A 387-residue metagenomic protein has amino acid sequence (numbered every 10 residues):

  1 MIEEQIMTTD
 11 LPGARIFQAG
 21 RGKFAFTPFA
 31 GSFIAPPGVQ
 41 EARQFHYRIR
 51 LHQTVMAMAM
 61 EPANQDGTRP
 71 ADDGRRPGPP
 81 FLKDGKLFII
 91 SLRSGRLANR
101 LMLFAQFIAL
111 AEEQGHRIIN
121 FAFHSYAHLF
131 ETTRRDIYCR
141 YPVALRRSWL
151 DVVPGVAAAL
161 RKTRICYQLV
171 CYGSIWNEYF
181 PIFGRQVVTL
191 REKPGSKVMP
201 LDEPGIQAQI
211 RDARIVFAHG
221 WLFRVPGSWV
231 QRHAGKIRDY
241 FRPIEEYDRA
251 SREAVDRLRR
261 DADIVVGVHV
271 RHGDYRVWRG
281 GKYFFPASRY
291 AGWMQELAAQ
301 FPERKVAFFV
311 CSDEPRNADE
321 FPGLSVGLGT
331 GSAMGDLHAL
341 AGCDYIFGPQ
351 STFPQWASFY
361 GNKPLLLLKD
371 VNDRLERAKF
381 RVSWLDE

Functional and structural regions predicted by a protein language model:
M1-G13: Extreme N-terminal basic, low-complexity initiation segments that serve as generic localization/processing leaders
D10, H46-Y47, H52, N64: Intrinsic-disorder-associated, low-complexity terminal segments enriched in Asp/Asn/His/Tyr and depleted of Lys/Arg
F17, F24-F29, F33, F45-Y47: Aromatic (phenylalanine/tyrosine) cluster motif
G67-R69, P80-L87, E131-Q300, R304: Secretory-pathway luminal glycosyltransferase catalytic domains
L92-M102: A short, glycine/small-residue-rich beta-strand->loop->alpha-helix junction that serves as a flexible
L97, S288-L375, F380-V382, D386: Donor-binding and catalytic core of enzymes assembling or modifying cell-surface/extracellular glycoconjugates
M102-A111: Histidine-anchored nucleotide/phosphate-binding helix
R117-Y126: A short beta-strand-loop structural module common to alpha/beta enzyme folds
